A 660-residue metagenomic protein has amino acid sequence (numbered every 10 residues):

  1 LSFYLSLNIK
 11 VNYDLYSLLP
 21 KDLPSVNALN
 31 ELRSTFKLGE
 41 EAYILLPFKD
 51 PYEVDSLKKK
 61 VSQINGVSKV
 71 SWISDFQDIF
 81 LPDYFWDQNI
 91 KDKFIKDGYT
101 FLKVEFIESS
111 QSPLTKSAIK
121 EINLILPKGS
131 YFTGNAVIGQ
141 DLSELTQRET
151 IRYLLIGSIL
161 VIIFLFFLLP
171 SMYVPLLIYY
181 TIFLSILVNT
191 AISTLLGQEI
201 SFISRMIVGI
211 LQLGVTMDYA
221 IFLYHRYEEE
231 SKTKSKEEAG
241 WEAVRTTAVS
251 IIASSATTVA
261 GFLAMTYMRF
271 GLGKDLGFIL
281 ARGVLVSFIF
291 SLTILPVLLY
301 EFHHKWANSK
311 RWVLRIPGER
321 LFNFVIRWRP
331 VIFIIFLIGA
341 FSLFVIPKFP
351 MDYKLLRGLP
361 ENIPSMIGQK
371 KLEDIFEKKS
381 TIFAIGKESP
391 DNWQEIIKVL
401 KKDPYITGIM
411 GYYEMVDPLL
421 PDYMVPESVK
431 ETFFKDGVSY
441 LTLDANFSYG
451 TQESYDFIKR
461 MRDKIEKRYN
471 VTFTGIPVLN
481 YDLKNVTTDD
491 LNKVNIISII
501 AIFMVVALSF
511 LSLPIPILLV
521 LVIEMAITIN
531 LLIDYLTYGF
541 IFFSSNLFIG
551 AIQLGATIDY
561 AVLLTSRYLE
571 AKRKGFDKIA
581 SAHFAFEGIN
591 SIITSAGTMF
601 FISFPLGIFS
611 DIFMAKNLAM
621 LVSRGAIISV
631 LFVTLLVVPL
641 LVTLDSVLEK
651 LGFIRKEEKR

Functional and structural regions predicted by a protein language model:
L1-Y13, S110-Y353, D463-R660: Membrane-embedded transmembrane helical bundles of large multi-pass transporters/channels
K10-D14, L18, L32: Alpha-helical transmembrane segments
P20, S309-V313, P360: Alpha-helix N-cap and loop-to-helix initiation/capping positions
K21-G139, K348-I515, L521-F540: Structured non-transmembrane domains adjacent to transmembrane bundles in polytopic membrane proteins
